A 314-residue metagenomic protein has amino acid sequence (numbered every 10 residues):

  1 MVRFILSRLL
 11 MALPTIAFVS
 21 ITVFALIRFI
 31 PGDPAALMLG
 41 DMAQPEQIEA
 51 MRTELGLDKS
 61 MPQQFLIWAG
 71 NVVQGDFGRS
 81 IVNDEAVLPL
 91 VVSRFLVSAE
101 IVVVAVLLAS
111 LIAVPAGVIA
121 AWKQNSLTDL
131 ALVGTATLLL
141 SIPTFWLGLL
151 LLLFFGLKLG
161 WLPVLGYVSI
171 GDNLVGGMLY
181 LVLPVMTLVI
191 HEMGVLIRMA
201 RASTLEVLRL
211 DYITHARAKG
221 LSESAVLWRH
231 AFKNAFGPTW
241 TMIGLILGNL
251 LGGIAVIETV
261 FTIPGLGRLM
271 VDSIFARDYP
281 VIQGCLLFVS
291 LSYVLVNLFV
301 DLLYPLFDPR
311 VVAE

Functional and structural regions predicted by a protein language model:
V2-R3, L13, P89, F95-D129 (+3 more regions): Alpha-helical transmembrane segments of integral membrane proteins, especially multi-pass inner/plasma-membrane
L6-I16: N-terminal signal-anchor/signal peptide hydrophobic helix marking the start of the first transmembrane segment
S7, G40, T53, V82-N83 (+6 more regions): Phosphate-coordinating loops and pocket residues in cytosolic domains that bind phosphorylated ligands
T15-L66, L159-Y180: Hydrophobic alpha-helical transmembrane segments of membrane transport/permease proteins and related membrane-embedded
V19, A36-M38, Q63, G78-I81 (+5 more regions): Short, hydrophobic secondary-structure boundary micro-motifs
T22-F29, K59, G70, G134-L165 (+2 more regions): Membrane-water interface segments at the C-terminal ends of transmembrane alpha-helices in multi-pass inner-membrane
L26, I30, M38, M42-A43 (+11 more regions): Hydrophobic aliphatic residues
D58-V114: An internal, D/E-rich "acidic patch" concept
